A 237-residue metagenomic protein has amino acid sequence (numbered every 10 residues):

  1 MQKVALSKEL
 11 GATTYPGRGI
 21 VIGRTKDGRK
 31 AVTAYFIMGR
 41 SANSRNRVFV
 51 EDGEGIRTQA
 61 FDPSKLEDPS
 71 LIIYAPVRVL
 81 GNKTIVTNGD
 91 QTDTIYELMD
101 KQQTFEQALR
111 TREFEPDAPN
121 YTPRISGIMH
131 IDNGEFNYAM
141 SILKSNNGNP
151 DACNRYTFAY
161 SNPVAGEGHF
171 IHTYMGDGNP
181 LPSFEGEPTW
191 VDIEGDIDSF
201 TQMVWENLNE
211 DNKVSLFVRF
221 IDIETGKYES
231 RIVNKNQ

Functional and structural regions predicted by a protein language model:
M1-Q237: Conserved short alpha-helical segments that host acidic/polar catalytic motifs at enzyme active sites
